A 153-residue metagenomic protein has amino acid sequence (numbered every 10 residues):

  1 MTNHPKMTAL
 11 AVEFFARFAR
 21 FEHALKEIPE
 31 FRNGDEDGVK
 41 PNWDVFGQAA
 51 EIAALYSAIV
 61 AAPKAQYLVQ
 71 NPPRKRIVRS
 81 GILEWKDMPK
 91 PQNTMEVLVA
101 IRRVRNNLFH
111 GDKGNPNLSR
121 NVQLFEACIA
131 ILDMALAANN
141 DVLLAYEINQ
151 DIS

Functional and structural regions predicted by a protein language model:
M1-A100, G114-N115, N121, L143-S153: Amphipathic alpha-helical interface elements
Q92-R103, N107-A138: Charge-enriched, short contiguous segments at helix-coil
